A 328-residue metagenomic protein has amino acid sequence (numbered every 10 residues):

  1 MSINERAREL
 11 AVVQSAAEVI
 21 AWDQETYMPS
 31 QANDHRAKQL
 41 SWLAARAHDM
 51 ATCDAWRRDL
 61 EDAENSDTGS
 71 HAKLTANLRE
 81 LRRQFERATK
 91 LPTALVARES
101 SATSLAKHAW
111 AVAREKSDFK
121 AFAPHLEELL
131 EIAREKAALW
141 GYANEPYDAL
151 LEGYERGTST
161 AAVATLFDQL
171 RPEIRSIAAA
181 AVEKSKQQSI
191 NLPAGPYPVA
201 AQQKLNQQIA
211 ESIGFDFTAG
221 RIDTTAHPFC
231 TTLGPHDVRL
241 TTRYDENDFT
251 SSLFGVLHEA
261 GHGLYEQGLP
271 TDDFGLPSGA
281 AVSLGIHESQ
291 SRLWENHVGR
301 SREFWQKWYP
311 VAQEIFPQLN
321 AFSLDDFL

Functional and structural regions predicted by a protein language model:
M1-R156: A well-structured
I3, G141, Y244, S251-T271 (+1 more regions): Active-site recognition of the HExxH zinc-binding catalytic motif
R6, R46, A109, I132 (+8 more regions): Generic, well-ordered alpha-helical scaffold segments in large soluble proteins
A17-Q24, L81-R83, K186, H236 (+2 more regions): Short acidic (Asp/Glu) and glycine-rich catalytic loops that position anionic groups and cofactors
E99-S251: Contiguous, non-catalytic segments that form substrate-binding/exosite surfaces or channel walls
C230-D237, G263-P270, A321-L328: Active-site-adjacent bridging/hinge elements
G279-G285: Divalent-cation-assisted or electrostatically stabilized phosphate/pyrophosphate-binding catalytic cores
V298-L328: Long, amphipathic alpha-helical stalk/connector segments used for oligomerization, subunit docking, or mechanical
